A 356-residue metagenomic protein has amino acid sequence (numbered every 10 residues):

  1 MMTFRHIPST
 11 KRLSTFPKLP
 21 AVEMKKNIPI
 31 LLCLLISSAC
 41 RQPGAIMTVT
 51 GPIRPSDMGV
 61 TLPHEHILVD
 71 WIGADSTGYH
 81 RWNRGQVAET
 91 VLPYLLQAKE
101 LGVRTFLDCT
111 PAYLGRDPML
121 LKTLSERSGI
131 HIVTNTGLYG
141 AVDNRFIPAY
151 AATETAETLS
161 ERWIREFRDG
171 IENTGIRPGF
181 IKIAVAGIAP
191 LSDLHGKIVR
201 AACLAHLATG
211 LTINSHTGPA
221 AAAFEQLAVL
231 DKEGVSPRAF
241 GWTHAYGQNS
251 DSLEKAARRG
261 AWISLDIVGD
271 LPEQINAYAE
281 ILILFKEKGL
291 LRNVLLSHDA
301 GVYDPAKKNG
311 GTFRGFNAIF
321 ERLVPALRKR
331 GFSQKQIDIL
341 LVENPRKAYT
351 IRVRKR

Functional and structural regions predicted by a protein language model:
K25-K26, G44-G51, N317-R356: Mid-to-C-terminal alpha-helical segments outside catalytic/metal-binding sites
L32-A45: Bacterial Sec-dependent signal peptides at the C-terminal "C-region" and cleavage site
G59-P63, L68, G73-H131, E157-I176: Alpha-helical scaffold segments that flank or form the walls of functional sites
H64, F106, H206, I263 (+3 more regions): Divalent metal-coordination and catalytic microenvironments
W71-D75, P118, N144, A223-V229 (+4 more regions): Histidine/acidic-residue-rich catalytic or RNA/ligand-binding cores of hydrolases and nuclease-related proteins
T123-E126, H131-V133, G137-T212, W262 (+1 more regions): Active-site gating/metal-coordination segments in enzymes
L207-E287, V294: Catalytic pocket-lining loop regions of alpha/beta-barrel enzymes, especially the amidohydrolase/enolase/GH5 lineages
N214, D266-V268, L290-F313, I337: Short acidic/histidine-rich active-site segments
